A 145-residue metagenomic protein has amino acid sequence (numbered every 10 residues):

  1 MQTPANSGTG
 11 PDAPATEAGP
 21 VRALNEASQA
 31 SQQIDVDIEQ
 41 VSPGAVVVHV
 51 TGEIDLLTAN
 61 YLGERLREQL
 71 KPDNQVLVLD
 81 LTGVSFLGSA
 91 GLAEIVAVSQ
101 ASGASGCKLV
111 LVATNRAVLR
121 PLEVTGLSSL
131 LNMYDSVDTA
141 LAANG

Functional and structural regions predicted by a protein language model:
M1-P4, G145: Short, intrinsically disordered, low-complexity terminal/loop segments
T3-Q33: Intrinsically disordered or compositionally simple regulatory linkers and C-terminal tails in signal-transduction
V21-E64: STAS-typified acidic loop motif
E39, V112, Y134: General small-molecule cofactor/ligand-binding pocket signal
S42-P43, T82, T114, D138: Conserved catalytic submotifs in the C-terminal HATPase_c
G44, L127-L130, S136: Glycine-centered tight turns that cap/initiate beta-strands
E53-L131: Amphipathic alpha-helical interaction surfaces in cytosolic regulatory modules
D135-G145: A charged, well-structured terminal subsegment
